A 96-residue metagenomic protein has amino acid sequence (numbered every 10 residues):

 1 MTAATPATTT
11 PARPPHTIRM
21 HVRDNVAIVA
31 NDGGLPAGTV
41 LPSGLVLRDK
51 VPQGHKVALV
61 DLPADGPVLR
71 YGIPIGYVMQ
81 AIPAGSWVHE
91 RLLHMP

Functional and structural regions predicted by a protein language model:
M1-P96: Well-ordered secondary-structure scaffolds
